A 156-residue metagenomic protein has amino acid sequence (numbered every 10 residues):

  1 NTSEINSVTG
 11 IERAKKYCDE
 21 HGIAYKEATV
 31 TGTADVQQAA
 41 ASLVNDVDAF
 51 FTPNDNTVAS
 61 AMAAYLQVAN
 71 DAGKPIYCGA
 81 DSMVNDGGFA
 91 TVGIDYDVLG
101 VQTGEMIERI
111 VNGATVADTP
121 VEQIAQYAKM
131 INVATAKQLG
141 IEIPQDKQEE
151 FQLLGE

Functional and structural regions predicted by a protein language model:
N1-G10, E27-V36, N56, A80-S82 (+1 more regions): Hinge/beta->alpha junction and helix N-cap segments in small-molecule ligand-binding domains
N1-H21, P120-A136: An alpha-beta-alpha
G10-A14, G32, V36-A39, A61 (+5 more regions): Stable alpha-helical elements in mature extracytoplasmic
K15-T33: Short beta-strand elements in bilobed, periplasmic/extracellular small-molecule ligand-binding domains
V30-G88: Hydrophobic alpha-helical
M83-G93, I124-A128: Surface-exposed aromatic
I94-A114: Hydrophobic alpha-helical segments within soluble ligand-binding/sensing domains
R109-E156: Hinge/cleft segment of the Venus flytrap/periplasmic-binding protein
